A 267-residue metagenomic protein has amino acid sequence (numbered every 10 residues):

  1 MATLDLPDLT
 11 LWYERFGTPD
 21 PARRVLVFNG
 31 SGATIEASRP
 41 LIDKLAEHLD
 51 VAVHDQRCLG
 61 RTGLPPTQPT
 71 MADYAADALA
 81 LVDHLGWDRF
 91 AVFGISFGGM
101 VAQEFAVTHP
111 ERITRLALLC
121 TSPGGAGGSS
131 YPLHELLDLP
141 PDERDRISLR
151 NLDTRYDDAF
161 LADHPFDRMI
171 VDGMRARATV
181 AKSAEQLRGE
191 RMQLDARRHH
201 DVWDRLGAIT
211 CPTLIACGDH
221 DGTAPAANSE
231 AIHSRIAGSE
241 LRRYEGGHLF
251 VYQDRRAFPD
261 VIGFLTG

Functional and structural regions predicted by a protein language model:
P7-L64: Conserved HGGG/HGGXW glycine-rich cap/lid loop of the alpha/beta-hydrolase fold
A52-F93: Active-site loop/oxyanion-hole signature of alpha/beta-hydrolase fold enzymes
G94, G98, A102: Gly/Ala-rich beta-loop-alpha elbow adjacent to hydrolase catalytic centers
Q103, V107, T114-R144, G189: Flexible "cap/lid" loop of the alpha/beta hydrolase fold
S148-R198, R205: Conserved alpha/beta-hydrolase catalytic His-Asp/Glu region
I209, I215-C217: Short beta-strand/loop motif that positions the catalytic acidic residue of the alpha/beta-hydrolase fold
G222-N228: Conserved alpha/beta-hydrolase "acid-adjacent" motif
G238-G267: Catalytic active-site module of serine/aspartate enzymes centered on a nucleophile-bearing elbow/loop
